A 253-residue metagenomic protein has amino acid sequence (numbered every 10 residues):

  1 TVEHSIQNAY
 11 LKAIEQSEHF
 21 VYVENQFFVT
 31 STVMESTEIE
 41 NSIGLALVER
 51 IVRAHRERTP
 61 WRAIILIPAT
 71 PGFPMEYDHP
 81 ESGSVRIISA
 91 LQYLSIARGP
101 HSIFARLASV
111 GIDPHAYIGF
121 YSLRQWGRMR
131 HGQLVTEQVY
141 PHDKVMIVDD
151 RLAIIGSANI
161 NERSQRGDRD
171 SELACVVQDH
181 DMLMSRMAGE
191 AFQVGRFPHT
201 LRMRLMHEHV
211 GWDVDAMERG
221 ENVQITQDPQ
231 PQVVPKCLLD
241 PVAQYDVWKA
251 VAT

Functional and structural regions predicted by a protein language model:
T1, N25-E40: Amphipathic repeat-derived elements
T1-F20: Active-site cores of enzymes that catalyze phosphoryl transfer or operate on phosphate-rich substrates
Q7, V33, I39-L45, E49-A54 (+2 more regions): Long, C-terminal catalytic modules of enzymes
I14, E18-H19, V23-F28, I65 (+2 more regions): C-terminal substrate/ligand-recognition segments
